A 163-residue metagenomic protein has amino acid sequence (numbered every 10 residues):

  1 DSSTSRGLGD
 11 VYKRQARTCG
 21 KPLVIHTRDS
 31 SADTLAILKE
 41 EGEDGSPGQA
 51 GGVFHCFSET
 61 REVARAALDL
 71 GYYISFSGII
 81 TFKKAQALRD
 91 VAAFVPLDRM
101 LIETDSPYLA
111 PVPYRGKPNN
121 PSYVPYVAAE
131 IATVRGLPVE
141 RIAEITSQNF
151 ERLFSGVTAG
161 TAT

Functional and structural regions predicted by a protein language model:
D1-Y12: Single conserved hydrophobic/aromatic residue that forms the stacking wall/gate of nucleotide- or nucleobase-binding
S2, T27, T104-S106: Generic detector of well-ordered alpha-helical packing
R6, A32, S122-P125: A structural signal for well-ordered alpha-helical segments within the folded catalytic domains of diverse enzymes
D10-L101, T158-T163: Catalytic pocket-lining loop regions of alpha/beta-barrel enzymes, especially the amidohydrolase/enolase/GH5 lineages
Q15, S122-T163: Mid-to-C-terminal alpha-helical segments outside catalytic/metal-binding sites
D98-N120: Short acidic/histidine-rich active-site segments
